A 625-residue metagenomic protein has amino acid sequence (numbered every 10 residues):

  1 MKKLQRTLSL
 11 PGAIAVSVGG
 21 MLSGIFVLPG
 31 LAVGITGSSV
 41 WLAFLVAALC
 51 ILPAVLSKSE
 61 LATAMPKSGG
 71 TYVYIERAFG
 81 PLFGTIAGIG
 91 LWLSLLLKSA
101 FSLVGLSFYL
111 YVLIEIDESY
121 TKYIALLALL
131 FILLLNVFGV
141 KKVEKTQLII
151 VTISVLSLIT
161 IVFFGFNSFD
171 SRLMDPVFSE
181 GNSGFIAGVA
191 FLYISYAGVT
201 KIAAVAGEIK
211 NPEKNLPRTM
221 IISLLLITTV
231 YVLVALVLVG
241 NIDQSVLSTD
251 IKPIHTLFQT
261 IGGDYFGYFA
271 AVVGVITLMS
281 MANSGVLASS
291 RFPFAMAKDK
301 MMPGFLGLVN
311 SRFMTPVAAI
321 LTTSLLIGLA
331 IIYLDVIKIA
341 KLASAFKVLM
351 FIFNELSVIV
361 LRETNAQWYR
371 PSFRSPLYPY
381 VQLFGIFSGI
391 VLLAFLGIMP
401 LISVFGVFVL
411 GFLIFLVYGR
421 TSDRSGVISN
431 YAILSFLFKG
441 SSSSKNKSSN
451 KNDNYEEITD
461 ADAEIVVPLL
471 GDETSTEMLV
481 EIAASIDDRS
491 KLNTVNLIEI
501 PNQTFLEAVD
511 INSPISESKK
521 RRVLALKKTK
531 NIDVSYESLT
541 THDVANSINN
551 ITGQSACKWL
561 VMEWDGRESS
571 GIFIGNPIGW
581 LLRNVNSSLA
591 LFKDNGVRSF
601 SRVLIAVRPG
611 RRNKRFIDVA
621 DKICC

Functional and structural regions predicted by a protein language model:
M1-P29, I35-S39, L45, I51-S59 (+3 more regions): Membrane-interface "cap" regions at the ends of multi-pass membrane proteins
K3, S179, L306-F313, F351-P400: C-terminal membrane-solvent junction of multi-pass transporters and transport-like membrane proteins
L31-I35, A43, L52-L129, L133-V137 (+3 more regions): Hydrophobic transmembrane alpha-helices that form the core helical bundles of multi-pass secondary transporters
S38-W41, E115-Y120, L148-G267, A271-V272 (+1 more regions): Helix-loop-helix junctions that connect adjacent transmembrane segments in multi-pass membrane transporters
Y74, G80, V112-I116, I221-N283 (+1 more regions): TM-loop-TM module centered on a large, flexible mid-protein loop between adjacent transmembrane helices in multi-pass
Y120-S168, F178-N182, M220-L225, A340-N354 (+4 more regions): Membrane-interface loop-to-helix entry segments
L377-Y431: A generic transmembrane alpha-helix motif of multi-pass inner-membrane proteins
N454-S513, R602-C625: Small/aliphatic-rich secondary-structure junction motif
